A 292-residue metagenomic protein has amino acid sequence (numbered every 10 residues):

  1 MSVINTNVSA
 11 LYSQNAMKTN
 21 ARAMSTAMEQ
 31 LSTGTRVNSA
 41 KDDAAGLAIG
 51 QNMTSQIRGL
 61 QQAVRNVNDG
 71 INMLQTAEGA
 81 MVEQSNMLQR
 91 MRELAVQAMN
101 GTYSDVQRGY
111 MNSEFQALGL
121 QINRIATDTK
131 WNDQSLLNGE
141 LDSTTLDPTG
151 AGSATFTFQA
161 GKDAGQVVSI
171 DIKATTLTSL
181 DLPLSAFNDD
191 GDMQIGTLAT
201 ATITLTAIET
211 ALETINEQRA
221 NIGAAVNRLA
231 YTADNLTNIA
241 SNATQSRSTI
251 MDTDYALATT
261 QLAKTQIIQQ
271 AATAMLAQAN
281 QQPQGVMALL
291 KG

Functional and structural regions predicted by a protein language model:
M1-G292: Primary detection of the long, small/polar-rich alpha-helical "axial" segments characteristic of bacterial flagellar
